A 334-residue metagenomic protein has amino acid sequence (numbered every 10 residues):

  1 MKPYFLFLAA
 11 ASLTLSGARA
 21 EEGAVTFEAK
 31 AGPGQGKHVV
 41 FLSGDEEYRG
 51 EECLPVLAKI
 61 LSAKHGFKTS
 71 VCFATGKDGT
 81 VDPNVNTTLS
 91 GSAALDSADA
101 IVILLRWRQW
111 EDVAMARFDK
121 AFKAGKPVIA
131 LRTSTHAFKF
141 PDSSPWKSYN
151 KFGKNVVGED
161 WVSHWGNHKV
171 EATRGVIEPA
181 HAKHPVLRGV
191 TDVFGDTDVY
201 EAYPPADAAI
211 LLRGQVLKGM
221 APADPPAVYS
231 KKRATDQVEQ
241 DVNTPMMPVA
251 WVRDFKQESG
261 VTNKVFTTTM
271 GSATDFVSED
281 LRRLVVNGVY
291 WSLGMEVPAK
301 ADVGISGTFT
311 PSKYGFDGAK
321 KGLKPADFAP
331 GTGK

Functional and structural regions predicted by a protein language model:
Y4-S16: Bacterial N-terminal signal peptides
E21-G34, E52-C53, A63-K64, M220 (+1 more regions): Extracellular ligand-binding/catalytic regions of CAZymes and related secreted enzymes and adhesion modules
E22, D78-A94: Glycine-rich, highly charged phosphate/nucleotide-binding loops
Q35-G36, L131-S230, A301-K334: An acidic, glycine-rich "communication" segment
H38-S43, A94-S143, T268: Short alpha-beta junction capping motif
G44-E47, G166, V170-G175, L187 (+2 more regions): Active-site rim elements
G44-K59: Glycine- and acidic-residue-enriched helix-capping/strand-helix junction motifs
H65-T80: A short beta-strand-loop structural module common to alpha/beta enzyme folds
